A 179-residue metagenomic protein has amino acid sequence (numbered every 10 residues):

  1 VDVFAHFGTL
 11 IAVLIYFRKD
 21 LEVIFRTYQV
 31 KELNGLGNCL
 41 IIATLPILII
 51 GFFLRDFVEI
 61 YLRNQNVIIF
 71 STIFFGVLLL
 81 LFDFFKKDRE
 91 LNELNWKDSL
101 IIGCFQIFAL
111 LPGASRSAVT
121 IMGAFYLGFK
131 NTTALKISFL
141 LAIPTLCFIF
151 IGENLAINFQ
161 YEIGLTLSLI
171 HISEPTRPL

Functional and structural regions predicted by a protein language model:
V1, H6, L91-A109: Small-residue-enriched transmembrane helix starts and helix-helix packing motifs in multi-pass inner-membrane proteins
V1-F4, I102-F105, A118-L141: Interfacial segments of multi-pass membrane proteins
D2-F84, F148-N154: Membrane helix-loop-helix hairpins that form the core translocation module of multi-pass transporters
I41, L45, I73, L100-I107 (+2 more regions): Residue-level signature of the transmembrane alpha-helical core of multi-pass small-molecule transporters
L48-F53, I107-R116: Hydrophobic alpha-helical transmembrane segments in multi-pass integral membrane proteins
R63-V67, I157-L169: Juxtamembrane helix-entry segments on the extracytoplasmic side of multipass membrane proteins
K136-I151, G164-L167: Hydrophobic alpha-helical transmembrane segments of multi-pass integral membrane proteins, especially transporters
I170-L179: Single conserved hydrophobic/aromatic residue that forms the stacking wall/gate of nucleotide- or nucleobase-binding
